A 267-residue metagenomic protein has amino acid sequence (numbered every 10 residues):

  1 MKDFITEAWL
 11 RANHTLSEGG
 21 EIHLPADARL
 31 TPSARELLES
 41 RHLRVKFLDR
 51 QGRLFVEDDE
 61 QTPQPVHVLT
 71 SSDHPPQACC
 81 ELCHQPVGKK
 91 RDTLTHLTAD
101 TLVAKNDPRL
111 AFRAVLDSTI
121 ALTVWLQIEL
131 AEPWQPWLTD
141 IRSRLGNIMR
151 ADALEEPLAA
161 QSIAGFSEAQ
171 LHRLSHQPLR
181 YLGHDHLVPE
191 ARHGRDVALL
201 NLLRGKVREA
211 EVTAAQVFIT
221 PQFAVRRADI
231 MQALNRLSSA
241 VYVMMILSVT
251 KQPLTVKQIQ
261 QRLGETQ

Functional and structural regions predicted by a protein language model:
M1-T15: N-terminal domain-start segments of secreted/luminal proteins
D3-E7, T31, Q51: Acidic, serine/proline-rich, intrinsically disordered low-complexity segments
F4, S17-L30: Extracellular/luminal Protease-associated
N13-E18, R53-V56: Non-catalytic accessory regions
P32-E36, S40-Q267: Phosphate/pyrophosphate-binding loop motifs in nucleotide- or prenyl diphosphate-using proteins
